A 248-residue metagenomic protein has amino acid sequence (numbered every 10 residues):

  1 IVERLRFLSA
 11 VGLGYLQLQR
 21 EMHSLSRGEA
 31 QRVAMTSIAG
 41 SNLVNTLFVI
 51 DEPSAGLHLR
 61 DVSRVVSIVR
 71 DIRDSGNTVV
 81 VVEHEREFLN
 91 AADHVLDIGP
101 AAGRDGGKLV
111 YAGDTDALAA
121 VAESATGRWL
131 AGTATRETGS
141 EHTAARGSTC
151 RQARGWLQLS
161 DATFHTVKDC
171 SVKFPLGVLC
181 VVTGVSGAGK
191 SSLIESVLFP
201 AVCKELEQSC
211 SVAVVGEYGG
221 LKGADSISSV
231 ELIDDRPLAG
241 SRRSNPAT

Functional and structural regions predicted by a protein language model:
I1-T248: Conserved phosphate-binding elements of NTP-dependent enzyme cores
